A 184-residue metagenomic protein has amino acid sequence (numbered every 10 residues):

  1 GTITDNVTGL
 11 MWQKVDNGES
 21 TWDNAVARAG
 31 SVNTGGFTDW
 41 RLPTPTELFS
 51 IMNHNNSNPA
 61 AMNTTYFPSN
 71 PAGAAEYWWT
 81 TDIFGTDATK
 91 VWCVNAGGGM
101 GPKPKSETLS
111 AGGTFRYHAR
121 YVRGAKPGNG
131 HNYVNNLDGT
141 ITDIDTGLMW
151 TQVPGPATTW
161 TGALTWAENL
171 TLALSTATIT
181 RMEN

Functional and structural regions predicted by a protein language model:
G1-R41, P45-E183: Glycine-aromatic-enriched surface loops/turns that form tight recognition elements
